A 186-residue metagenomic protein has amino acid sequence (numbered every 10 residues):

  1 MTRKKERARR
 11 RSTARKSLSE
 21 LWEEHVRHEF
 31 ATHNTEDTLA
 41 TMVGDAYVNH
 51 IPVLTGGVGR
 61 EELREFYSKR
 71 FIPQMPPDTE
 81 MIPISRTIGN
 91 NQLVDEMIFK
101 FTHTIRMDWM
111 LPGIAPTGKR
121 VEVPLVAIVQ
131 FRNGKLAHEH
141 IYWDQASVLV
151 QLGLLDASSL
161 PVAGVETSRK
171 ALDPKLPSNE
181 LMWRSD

Functional and structural regions predicted by a protein language model:
T2-D186: C-terminal and inter-domain tail/linker signature
